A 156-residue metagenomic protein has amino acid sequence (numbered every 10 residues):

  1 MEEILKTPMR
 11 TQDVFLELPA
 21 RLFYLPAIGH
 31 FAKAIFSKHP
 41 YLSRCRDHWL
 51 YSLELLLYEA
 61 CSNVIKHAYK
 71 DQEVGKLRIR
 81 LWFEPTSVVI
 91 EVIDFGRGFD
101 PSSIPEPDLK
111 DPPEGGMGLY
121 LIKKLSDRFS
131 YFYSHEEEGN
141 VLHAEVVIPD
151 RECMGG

Functional and structural regions predicted by a protein language model:
M1-F15, A20, I65-G156: Conserved beta-strand-loop-beta-strand hairpin that lines the nucleotide-binding pocket of ATP/GTP-utilizing enzymes
R10-R46: Helix-loop-beta hinge of the Bergerat
F23, H48-Y51, G75: Conserved catalytic/ATP-binding subdomain
P26-G29, L57-Y58, G115: Hydrophobic alpha-helical segments
F36-Y58, D111-P112: Conserved short strand/loop->alpha-helix "switch" segment adjacent to the catalytic nucleotide/phosphoryl-transfer site
Y58, S62, K66: Short alpha-helix lining the ATP-binding pocket of the histidine-kinase-like ATPase
